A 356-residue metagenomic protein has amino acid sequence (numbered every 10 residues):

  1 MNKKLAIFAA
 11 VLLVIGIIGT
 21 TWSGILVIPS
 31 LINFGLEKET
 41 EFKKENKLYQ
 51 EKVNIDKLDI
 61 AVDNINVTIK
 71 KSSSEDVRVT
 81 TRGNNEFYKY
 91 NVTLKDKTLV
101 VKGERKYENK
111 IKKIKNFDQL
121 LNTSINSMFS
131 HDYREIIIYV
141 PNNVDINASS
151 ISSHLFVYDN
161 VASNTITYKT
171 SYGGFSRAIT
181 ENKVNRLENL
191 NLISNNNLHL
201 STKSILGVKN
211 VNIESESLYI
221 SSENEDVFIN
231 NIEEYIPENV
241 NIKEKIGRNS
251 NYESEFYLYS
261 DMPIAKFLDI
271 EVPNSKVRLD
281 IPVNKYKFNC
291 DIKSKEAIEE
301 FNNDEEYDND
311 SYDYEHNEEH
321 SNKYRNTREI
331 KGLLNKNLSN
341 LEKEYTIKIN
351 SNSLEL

Functional and structural regions predicted by a protein language model:
M1-L5: Positively charged n-region of N-terminal signal peptides that target proteins for export
I7-L26: Hydrophobic membrane-insertion alpha-helices, especially the h-region of bacterial N-terminal signal peptides
G16-I17, V53-D63, G247-E253: Short low-complexity stretches enriched in small and charged residues
S30-R105, K110-I111, N126-I193, H199-N212 (+5 more regions): Short linear S-[DN]-x-LW-Φ motif typified by the pepsin-like aspartic protease active-site region
E108-S130, Y307-T327: Mixed-charge, low-complexity intrinsically disordered segments
Q119-T123, N160-S163, T167-E181, R248-S250 (+1 more regions): Flexible coil/linker segments and helix-coil junctions enriched in charged and small residues
T180-N191, N197-L356: Short, surface-exposed interaction patches in beta-rich subdomains that mediate adhesion/assembly near membranes
